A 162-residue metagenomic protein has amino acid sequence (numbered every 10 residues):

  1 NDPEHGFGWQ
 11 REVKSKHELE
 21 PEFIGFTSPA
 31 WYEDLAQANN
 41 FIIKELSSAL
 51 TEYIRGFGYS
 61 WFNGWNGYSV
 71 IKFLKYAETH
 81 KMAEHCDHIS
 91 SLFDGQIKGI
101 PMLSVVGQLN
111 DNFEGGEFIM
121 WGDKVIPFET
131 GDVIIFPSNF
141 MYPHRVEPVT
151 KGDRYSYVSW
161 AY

Functional and structural regions predicted by a protein language model:
N1-V133, M141-Y162: Fe(II)/2-oxoglutarate oxygenase catalytic core
